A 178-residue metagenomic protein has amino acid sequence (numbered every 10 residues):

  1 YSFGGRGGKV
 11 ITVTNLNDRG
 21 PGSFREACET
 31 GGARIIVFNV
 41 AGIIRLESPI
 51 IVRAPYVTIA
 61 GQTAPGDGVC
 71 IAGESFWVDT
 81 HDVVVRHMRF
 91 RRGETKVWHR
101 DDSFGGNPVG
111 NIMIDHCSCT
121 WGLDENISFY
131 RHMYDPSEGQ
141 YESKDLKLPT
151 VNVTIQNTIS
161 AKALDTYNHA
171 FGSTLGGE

Functional and structural regions predicted by a protein language model:
Y1-I36: Acidic Gly/Asp/Thr-rich repetitive segments characteristic of extracellular carbohydrate-active and adhesion proteins
G8-V10, H99-D101, A170: Short, solvent-exposed beta-strand edge segments and adjacent coil->beta transition regions
N15-N17, V40-G42, T63, S75 (+3 more regions): A mature extracytoplasmic/lumenal domain signature
D18, F76-D79, G176: Short, surface-exposed acidic/glycine-rich loop or hinge patches that mediate macromolecular interfaces
F24-G32, I43-A60, D67-R86, R92-G110: Extracellular beta-strand-rich solenoid/capping regions of secreted or surface-exposed proteins that bind or remodel
Y56, A60-G61, P65, H81-R92 (+3 more regions): Right-handed parallel beta-helix
